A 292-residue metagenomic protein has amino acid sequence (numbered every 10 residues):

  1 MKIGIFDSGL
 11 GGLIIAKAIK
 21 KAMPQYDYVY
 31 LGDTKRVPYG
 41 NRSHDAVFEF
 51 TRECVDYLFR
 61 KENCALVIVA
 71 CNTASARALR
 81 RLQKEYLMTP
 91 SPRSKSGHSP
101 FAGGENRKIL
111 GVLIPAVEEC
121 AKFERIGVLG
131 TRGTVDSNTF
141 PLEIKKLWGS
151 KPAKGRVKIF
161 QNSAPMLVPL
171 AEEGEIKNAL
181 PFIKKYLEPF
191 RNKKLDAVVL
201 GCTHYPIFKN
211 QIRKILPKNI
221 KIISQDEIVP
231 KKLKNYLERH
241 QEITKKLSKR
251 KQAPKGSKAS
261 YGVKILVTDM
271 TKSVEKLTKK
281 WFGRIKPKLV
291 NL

Functional and structural regions predicted by a protein language model:
M1-L292: Non-catalytic structural scaffold of enzyme domains
